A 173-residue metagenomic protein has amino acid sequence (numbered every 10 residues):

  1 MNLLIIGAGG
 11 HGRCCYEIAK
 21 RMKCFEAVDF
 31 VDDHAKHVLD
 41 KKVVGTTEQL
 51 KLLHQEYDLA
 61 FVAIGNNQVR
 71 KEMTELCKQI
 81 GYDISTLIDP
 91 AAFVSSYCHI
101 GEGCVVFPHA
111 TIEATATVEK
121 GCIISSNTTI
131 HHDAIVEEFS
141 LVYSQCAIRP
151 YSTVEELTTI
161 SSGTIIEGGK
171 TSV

Functional and structural regions predicted by a protein language model:
M1-L4, A27, D58-F61: Short active-site oxyanion
N2-E17: Glycine-rich adenosine-cofactor-binding loop
G7, V31-D32, I64: Short beta-strand/turn micro-motifs composed of small residues that flank or help shape donor/cofactor-binding pockets
G10-R13, Q68-V69, H99: Short alpha-helical
Y16-I18, E72-L76, V118-E119, S172: Short amphipathic alpha-helical segments
M22-L39: NAD(P)-binding Rossmann-fold cofactor-contacting core
A35-F93: Phosphate-bearing ligand-interacting subdomains that bind or position ATP/ADP/UDP/GDP/NAD(P) or nucleotide-linked
T86-V173: Structural signal for interior beta-strand "rungs" in well-ordered beta-sheet cores of soluble enzyme domains
